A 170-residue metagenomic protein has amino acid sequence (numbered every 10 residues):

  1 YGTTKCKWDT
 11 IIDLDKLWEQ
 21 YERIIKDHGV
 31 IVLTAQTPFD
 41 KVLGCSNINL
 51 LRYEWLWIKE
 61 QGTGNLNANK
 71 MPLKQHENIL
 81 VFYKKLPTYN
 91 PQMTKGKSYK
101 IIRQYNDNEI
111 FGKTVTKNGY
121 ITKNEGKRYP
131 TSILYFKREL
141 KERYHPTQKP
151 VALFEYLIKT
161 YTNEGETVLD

Functional and structural regions predicted by a protein language model:
Y1-L169: Core catalytic lobe of class I
